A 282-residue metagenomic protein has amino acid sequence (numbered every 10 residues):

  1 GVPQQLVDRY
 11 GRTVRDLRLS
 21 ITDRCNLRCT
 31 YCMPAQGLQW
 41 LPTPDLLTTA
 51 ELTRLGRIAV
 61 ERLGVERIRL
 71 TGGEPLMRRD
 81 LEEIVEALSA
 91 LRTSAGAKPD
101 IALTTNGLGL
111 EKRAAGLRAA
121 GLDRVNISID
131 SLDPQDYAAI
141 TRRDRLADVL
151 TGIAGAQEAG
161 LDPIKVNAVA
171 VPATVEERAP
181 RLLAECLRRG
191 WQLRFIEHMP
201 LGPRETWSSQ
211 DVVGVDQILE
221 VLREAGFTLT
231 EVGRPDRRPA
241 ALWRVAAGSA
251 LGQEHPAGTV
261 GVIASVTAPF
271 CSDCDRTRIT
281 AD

Functional and structural regions predicted by a protein language model:
G1-R18, R28-T30, E61-L63, L242 (+2 more regions): N-terminal [4Fe-4S]-dependent radical SAM core
Y10-T49: Canonical Radical SAM [4Fe-4S] cluster-binding loop centered on the CxxxCxxC motif and its immediate flanking residues
T13, R18, Y31, R67-R69 (+3 more regions): Residue-level recognition of specific faces of alpha-helices
D16, S20, R69, A102-T104 (+3 more regions): Conserved beta-strand segments that form the floor/walls of ligand-binding pockets within enzyme and binding domains
G37-P42, D133-I140, G202-T206: A short acidic, helix-capping loop that chelates divalent metal ions and anchors anionic groups
L46-T49, T53-R69, R78-I196: Radical SAM/AdoMet-radical enzyme domain recognition
L201-D282: Accessory C-terminal segments flanking Radical SAM cores
